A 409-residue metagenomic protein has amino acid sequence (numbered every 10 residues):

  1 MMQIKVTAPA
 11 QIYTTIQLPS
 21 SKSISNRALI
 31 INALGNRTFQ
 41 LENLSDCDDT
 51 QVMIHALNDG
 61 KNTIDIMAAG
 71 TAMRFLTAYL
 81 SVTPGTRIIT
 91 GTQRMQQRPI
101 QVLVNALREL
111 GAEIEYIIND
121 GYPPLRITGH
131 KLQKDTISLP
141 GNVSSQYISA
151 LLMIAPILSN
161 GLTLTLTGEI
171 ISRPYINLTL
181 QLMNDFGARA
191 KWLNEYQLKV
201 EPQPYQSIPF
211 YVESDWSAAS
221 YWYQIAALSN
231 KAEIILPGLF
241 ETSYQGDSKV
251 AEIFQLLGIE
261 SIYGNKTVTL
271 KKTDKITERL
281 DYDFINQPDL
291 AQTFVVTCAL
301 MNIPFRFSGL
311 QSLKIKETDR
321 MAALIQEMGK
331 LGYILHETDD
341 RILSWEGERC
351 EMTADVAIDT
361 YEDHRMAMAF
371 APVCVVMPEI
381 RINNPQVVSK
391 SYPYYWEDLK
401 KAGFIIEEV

Functional and structural regions predicted by a protein language model:
M1-V409: Short, structured segments at the rim of ligand-binding sites
